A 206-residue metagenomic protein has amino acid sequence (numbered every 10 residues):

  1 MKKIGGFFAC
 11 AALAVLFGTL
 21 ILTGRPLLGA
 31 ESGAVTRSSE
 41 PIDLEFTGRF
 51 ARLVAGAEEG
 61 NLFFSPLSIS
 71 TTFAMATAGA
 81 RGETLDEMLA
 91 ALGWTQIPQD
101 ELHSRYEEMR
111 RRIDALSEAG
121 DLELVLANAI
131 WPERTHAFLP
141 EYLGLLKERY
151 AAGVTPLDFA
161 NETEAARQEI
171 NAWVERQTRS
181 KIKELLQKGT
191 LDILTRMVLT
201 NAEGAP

Functional and structural regions predicted by a protein language model:
M1-I4: Positively charged n-region of N-terminal signal peptides that target proteins for export
A9-T23: Bacterial N-terminal signal peptides
G24, G29-S32: Boundary at the C-terminal end of the N-terminal hydrophobic targeting segment
I42-A55, N61-L67: Mature N-terminal segment immediately following signal peptide/propeptide cleavage in secreted/periplasmic
A55-E59, T77-M88, E133-L143, G204-P206: Short helix-capping/linker segments at secondary-structure and domain boundaries
A76-I113: Active-site-surrounding "flap" and adjacent substrate/cofactor-binding loops of secreted or lumenal enzymes, prototyped
P98-P206: Non-catalytic, conformational "gating/processing" segments within enzyme and secreted inhibitor domains
